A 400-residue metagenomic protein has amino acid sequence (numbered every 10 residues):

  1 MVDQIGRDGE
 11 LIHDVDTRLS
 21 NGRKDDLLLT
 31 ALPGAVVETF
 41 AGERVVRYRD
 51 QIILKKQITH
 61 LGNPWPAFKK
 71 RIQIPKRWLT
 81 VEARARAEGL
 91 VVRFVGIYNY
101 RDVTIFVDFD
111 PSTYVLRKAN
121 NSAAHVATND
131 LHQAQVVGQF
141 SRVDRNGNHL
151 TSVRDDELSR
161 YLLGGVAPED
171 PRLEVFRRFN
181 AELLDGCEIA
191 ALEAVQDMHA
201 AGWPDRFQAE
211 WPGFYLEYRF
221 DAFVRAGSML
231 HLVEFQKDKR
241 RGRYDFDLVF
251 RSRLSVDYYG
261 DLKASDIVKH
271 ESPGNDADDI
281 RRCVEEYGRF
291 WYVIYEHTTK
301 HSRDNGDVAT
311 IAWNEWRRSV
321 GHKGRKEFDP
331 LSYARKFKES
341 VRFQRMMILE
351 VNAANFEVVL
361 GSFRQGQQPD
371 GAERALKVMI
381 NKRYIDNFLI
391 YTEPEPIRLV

Functional and structural regions predicted by a protein language model:
V2-Y244, L254-Y258, A264-V400: Nucleic-acid endonuclease domains
D247-R251: Short glycine-biased active-site loop of nucleotidyltransferases that positions the nucleotide triphosphate and helps
